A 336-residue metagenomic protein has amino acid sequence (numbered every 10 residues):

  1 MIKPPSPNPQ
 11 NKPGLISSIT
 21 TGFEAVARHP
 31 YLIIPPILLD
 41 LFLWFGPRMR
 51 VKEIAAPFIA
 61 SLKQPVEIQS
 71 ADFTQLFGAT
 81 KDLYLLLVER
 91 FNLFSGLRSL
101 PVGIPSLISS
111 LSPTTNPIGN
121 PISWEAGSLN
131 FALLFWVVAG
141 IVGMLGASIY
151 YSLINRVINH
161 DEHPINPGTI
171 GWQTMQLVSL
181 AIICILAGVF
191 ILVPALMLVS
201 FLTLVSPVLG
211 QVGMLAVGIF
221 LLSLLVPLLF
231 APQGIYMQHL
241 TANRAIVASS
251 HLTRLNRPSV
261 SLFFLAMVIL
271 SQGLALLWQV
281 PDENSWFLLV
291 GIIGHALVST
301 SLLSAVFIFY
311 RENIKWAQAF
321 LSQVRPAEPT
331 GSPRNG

Functional and structural regions predicted by a protein language model:
M1-K12, I16, A27, P36-G103 (+3 more regions): Juxtamembrane transition segments at transmembrane-helix termini in multipass membrane proteins
L32-P36, W136-G140, Q176-L196, L221-L222 (+1 more regions): Hydrophobic alpha-helical transmembrane segments in multi-pass membrane proteins
E89-G140: Individual transmembrane alpha-helix segments
L129-M144, G210-L224, G291, H295: Alpha-helical transmembrane segments
F135-I170: Hydrophobic transmembrane alpha-helix segments characteristic of membrane transport and insertion machinery
R156-I183, T203-L215, A245-A248: Alpha-helical transmembrane segments with an aromatic anchor "belt"
